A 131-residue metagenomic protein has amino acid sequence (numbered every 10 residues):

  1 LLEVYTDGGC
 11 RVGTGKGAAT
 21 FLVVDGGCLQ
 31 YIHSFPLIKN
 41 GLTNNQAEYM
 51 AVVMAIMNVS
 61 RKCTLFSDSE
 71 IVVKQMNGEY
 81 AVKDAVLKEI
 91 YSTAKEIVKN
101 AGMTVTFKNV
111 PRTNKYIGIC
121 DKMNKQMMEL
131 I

Functional and structural regions predicted by a protein language model:
L1-Q46, A55-N58, M128: RNase H-like nuclease fold core
G9-G15, V53-M123, M127-I131: RNase H catalytic domain
G41-N45, Y49, K83-L87: Flexible, glycine- and charge-enriched loops at secondary-structure boundaries
